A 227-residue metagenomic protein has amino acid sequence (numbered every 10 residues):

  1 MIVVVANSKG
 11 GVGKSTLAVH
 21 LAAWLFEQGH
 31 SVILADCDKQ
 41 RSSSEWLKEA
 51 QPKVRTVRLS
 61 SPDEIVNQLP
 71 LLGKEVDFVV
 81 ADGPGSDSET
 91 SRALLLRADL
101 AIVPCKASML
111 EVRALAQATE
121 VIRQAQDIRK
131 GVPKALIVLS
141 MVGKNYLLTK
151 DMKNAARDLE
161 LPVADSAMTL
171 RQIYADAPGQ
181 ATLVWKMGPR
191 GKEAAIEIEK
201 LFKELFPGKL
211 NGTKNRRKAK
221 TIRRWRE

Functional and structural regions predicted by a protein language model:
I2-S8, A23-R92, P178-V184: P-loop/Walker-type NTP enzyme "switch/lid" segment
K14: Conserved lysine of the Walker
L17: Hydrophobic positions on the alpha1 helix immediately C-terminal to the Walker A/P-loop
T90-M109: Inter-motif core of Ras-like GTPase G domains
L115-R129, S140: Conserved C-terminal guanine-recognition region of P-loop GTPase G domains, centered on the G4
G143, K153-V184: Beta-strand-loop-alpha "switch" segments that mediate conformational coupling across diverse proteins
D176-E199: Inter-lobe coupling/hinge region of RecA-like P-loop helicase motors
